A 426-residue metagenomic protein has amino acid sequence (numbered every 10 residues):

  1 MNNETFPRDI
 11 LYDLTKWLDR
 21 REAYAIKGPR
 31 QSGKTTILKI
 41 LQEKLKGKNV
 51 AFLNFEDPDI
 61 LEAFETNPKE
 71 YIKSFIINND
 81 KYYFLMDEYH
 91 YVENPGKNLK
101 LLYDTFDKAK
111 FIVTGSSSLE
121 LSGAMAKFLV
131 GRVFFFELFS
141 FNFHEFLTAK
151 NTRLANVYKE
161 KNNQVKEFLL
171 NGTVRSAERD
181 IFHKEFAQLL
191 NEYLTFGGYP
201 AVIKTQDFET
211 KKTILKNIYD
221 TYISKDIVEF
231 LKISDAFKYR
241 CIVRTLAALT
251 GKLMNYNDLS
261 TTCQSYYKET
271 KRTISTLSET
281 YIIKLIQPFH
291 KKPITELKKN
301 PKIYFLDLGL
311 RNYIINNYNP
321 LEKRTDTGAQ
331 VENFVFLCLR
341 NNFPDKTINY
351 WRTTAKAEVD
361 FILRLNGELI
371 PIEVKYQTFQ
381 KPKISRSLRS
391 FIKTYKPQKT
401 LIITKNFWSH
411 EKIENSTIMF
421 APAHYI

Functional and structural regions predicted by a protein language model:
M1-T5, K16-A25, P29-T35, I40-K44 (+4 more regions): A cross-kingdom feature that marks ATP-driven nucleic-acid transaction machinery
E4, R153-L337, K346-W351: Interdomain hinge/linker elements that couple catalytic modules in large macromolecular machines
A51-Y83: Short glycine-rich substrate-engagement loop in P-loop NTPases that contacts/grips substrate
I77-P95: Conserved P-loop NTPase "ATPase switch" module shared by AAA+ and STAND
L85, K110-S116, E137: Structural recognition of the conserved hydrophobic beta-strand(s) that form the central parallel beta-sheet of P-loop
H90-I112: Conserved Walker B catalytic segment
L119-F135, L147-T152: Short regulatory helix/loop adjacent to the ATP-binding pocket of P-loop NTPases
S140-E160: Conserved small helical "lid"/interfacial subdomain of P-loop NTPases
